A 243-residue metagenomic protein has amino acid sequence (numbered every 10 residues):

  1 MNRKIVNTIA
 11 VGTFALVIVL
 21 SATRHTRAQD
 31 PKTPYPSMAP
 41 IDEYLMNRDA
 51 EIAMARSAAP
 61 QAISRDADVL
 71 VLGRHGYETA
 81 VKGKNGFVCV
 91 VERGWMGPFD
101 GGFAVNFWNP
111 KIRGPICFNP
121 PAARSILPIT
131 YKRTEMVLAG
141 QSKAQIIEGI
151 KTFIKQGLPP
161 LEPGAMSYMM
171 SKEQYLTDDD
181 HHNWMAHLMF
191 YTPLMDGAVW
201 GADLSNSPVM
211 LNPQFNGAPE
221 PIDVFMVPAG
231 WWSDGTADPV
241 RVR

Functional and structural regions predicted by a protein language model:
M1-N7: N-terminal secretory signal peptides that target proteins for export/translocation
T8-I9, Q29: Intrinsically disordered, low-complexity segments enriched in polar/charged small residues
A10-S21: Bacterial N-terminal signal peptides
T23-A28: Sec/Tat signal peptide C-region and signal peptidase I cleavage site
Q29-R243: Primary mode marks residue(s) on the alpha4-beta5-alpha5 output face of response regulator receiver
